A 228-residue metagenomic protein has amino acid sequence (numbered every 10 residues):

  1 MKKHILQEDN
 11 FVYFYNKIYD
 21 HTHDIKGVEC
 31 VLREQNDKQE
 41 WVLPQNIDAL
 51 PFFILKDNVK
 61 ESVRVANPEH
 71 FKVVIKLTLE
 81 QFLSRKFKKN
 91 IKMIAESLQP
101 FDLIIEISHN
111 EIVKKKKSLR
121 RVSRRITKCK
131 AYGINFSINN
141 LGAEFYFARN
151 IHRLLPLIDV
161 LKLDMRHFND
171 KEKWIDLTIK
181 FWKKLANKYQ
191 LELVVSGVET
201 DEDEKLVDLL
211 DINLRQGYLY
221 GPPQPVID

Functional and structural regions predicted by a protein language model:
M1-I25, R33-Q39, S108-K114, L141-E144 (+1 more regions): EAL-family c-di-GMP phosphodiesterase catalytic domain
M1-L98: Bacterial c-di-GMP phosphodiesterase EAL domain
E34-V59, E80-R85, S97-G133, F145 (+3 more regions): EAL-type cyclic di-GMP phosphodiesterase domain
K60-H70, K88-D102, R120, R124-A131 (+2 more regions): Acidic (Asp/Glu)-rich catalytic clusters
E69-K72, A131-G133, A186-Q190: Short, surface-exposed connector motifs at secondary-structure boundaries
